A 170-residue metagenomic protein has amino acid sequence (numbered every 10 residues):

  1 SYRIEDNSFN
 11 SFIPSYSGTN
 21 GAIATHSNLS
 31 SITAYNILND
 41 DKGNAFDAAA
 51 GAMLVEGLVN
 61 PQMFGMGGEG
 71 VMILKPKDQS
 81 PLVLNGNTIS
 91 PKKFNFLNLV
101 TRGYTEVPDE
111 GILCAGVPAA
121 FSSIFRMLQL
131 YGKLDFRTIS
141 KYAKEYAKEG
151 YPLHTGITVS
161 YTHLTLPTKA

Functional and structural regions predicted by a protein language model:
Y2-D40, A45-L164: Noncatalytic scaffold domains of N-terminal-nucleophile
T165-A170: A short, hydrophobic C-terminal helix/tail in secreted or cell-surface proteins
